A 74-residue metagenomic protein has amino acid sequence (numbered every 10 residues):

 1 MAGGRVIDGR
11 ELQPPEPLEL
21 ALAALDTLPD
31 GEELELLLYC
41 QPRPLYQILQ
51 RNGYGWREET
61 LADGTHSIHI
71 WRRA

Functional and structural regions predicted by a protein language model:
A2-I7, E11-P15, E19-A23, D30-A74: Positively charged, polar, low-complexity stretches
